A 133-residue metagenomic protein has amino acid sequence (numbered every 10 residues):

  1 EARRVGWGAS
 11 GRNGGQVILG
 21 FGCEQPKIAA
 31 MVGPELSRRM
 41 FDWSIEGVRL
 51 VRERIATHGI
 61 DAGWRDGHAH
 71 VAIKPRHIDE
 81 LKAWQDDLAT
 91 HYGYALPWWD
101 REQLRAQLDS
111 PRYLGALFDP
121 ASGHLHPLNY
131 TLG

Functional and structural regions predicted by a protein language model:
E1-R12: Glycine-rich FAD pyrophosphate-binding loop
V5, Q25, H77: Surface-exposed, flexible loop/turn segments at secondary-structure boundaries
R12-W43: Glycine-rich active-site loop/strand segments that organize a redox cofactor
M31-G133: Rossmann-like flavin
